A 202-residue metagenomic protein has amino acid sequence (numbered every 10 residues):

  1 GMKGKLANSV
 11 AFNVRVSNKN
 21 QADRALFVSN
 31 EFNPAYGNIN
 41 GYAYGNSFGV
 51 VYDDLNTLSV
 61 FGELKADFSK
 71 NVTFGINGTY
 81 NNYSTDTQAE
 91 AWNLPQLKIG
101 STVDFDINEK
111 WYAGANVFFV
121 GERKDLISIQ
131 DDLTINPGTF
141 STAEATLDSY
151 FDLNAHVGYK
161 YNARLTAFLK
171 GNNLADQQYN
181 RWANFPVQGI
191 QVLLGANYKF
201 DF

Functional and structural regions predicted by a protein language model:
G1-K3, A11-N13, T57-K65, K98-T102 (+3 more regions): Membrane-embedded beta-strand positions in outer-membrane beta-barrel channels/transporters
K3-F12, S17-L26: Long hydrophobic segments that form regular secondary structure
G4-L6, A66-F68, Y80, F105 (+3 more regions): Residue-level signature of outer-membrane beta-barrel architecture
L6-F12, A66, K70-I76, E109-G114 (+2 more regions): Repeated loop/turn-to-beta-strand initiation elements of outer-membrane beta-barrel proteins
F12-N20, I76-Y80, A115-F119, L169-N173 (+1 more regions): Transmembrane beta-barrel strands of outer-membrane/channel proteins
N20-N56, T79-G100, V120-K160, L174-L193: Outer-membrane beta-barrel domain signature, especially the mid-to-C-terminal portions of large Gram-negative OMP
K98, D104-N116: Gram-negative (and chloroplast) outer-membrane scaffold detector with strong preference for beta-barrel transmembrane
A167, Q188-F202: Outer-membrane beta-barrel "beta-signal"
